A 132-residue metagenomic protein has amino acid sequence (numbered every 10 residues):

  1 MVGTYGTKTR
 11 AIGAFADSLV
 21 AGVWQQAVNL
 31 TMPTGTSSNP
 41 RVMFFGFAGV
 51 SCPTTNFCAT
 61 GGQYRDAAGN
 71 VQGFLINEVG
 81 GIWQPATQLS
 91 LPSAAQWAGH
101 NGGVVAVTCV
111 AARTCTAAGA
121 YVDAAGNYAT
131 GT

Functional and structural regions predicted by a protein language model:
M1-T132: Residue-level hotspots at or immediately adjacent to binding/recognition sites across diverse folds
